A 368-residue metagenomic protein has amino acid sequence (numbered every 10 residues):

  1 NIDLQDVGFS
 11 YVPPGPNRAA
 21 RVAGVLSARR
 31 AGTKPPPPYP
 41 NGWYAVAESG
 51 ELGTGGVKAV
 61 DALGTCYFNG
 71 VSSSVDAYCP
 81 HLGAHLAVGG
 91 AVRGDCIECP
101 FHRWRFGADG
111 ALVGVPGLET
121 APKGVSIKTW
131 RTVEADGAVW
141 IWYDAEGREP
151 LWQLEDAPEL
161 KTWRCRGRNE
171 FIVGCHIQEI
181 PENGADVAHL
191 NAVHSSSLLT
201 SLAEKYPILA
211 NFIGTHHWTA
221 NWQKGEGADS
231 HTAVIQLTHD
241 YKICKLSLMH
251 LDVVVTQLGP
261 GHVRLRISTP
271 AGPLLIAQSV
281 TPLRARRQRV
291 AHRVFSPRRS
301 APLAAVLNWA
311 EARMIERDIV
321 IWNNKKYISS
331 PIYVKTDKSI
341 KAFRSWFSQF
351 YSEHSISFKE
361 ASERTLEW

Functional and structural regions predicted by a protein language model:
N1-Y67: Zn-dependent metallo-beta-lactamase
I2-P13, R18, G147-W368: C-terminal catalytic domain of Rieske-type non-heme iron oxygenases
G15, A19, P38, V57 (+9 more regions): Aromatic-enriched hydrophobic runs in primary sequence
A20-G24, R30, P38, V75 (+5 more regions): A generic structural signal for ordered alpha-helices
P35-P36, A59, R131-V133, E182 (+2 more regions): A general structural signal for short secondary-structure junctions and capping/turn motifs
P38-P40, A45-L160, E367-W368: Rieske [2Fe-2S] iron-sulfur-binding domain
